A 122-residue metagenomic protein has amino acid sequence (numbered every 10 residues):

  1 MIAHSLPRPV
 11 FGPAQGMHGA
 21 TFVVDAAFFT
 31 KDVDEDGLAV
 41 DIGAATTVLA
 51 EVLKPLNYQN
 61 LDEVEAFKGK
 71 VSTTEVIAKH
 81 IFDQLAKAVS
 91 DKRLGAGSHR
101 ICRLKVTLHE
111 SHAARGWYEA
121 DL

Functional and structural regions predicted by a protein language model:
M1-L122: Charge-rich, low-complexity N-terminal segments
